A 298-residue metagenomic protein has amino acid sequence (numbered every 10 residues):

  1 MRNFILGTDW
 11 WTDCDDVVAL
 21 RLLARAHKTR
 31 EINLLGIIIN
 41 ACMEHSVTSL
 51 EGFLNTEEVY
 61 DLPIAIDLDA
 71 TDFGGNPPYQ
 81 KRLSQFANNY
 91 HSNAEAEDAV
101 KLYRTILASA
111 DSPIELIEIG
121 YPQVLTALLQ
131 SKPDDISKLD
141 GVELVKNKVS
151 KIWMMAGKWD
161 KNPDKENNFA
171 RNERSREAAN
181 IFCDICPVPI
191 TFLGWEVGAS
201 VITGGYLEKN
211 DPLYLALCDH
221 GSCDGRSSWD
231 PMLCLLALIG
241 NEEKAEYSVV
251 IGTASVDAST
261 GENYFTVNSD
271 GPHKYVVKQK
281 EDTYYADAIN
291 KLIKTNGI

Functional and structural regions predicted by a protein language model:
M1-I298: N-terminal acidic, glycine/proline-rich low-complexity segments
